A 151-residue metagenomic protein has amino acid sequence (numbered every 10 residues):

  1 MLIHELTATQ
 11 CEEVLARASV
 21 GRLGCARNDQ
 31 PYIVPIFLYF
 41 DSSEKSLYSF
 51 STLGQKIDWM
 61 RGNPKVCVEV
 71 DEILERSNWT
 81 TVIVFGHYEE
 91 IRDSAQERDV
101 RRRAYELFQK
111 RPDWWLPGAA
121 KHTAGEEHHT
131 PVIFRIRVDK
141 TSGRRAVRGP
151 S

Functional and structural regions predicted by a protein language model:
M1-R17: Extreme N-terminal tail/first-helix region
L2, R76-S151: Charged, gly/pro-rich active-site loop segments
A18, I33, S42-E44, R61-K65 (+2 more regions): Short connector loops at helix/strand junctions that flank enzyme active sites, especially segments positioning acidic
A18-T52, V68: Short beta-strand segments
R27, V70-E72, R137-K140: Short, structured patches in soluble enzyme cores that scaffold and shape functional sites
L38-S42, E72-L74, R92: Short, low-complexity Ser/Thr-rich regulatory SLiMs
S49, Q55-V82, E89: Helix-adjacent hinge/juxtasegments
